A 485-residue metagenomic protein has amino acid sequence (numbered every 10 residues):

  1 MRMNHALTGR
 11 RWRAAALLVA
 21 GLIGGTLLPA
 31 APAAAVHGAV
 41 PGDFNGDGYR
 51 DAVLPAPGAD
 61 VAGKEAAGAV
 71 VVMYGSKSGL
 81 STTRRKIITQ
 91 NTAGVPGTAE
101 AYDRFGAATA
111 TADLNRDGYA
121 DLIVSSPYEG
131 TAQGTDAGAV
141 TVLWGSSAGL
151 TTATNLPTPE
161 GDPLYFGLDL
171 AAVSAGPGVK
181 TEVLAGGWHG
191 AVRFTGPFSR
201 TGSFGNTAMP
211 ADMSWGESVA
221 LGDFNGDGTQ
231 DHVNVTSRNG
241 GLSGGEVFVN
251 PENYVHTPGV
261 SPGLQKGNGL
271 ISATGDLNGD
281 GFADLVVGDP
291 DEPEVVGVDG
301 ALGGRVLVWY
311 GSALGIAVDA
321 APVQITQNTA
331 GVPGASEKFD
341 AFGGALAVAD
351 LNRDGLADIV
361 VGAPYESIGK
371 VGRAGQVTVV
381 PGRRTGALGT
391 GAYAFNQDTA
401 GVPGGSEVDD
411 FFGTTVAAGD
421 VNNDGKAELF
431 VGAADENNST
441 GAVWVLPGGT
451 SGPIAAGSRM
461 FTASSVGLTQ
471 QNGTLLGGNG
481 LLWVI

Functional and structural regions predicted by a protein language model:
R2-A6, R11-R13, L17, G21-H37 (+7 more regions): Blade-edge motifs of beta-propeller repeat domains
V36-R50, P55, G106-Y119, G167-G176 (+6 more regions): Beta-propeller blade termini
V40, A66, A101-F105, A110 (+13 more regions): Beta-rich catalytic cores
G46-P55, R116-S126, P177-G186, G226-V235 (+3 more regions): Acidic/hydrophobic-patterned starts of short beta strands in beta-sheet-rich repeat architectures
A52-L54, V70-M73, I88, F105 (+16 more regions): Hydrophobic strand positions within the blades of repeat-based beta-sheet folds
G58-G63, Y128-Q133, H189-V192, S237-L242 (+3 more regions): Short glycine/acidic-enriched loop and turn motifs that connect beta-strands
E65-A69, T82, D121, G134-A139 (+8 more regions): A detector of repeated loop/turn-to-beta-strand junctions in beta-rich toroidal repeat architectures
A101-N115, Y119-E129, G134-L143, L156 (+3 more regions): Mobile, glycine-rich extracellular loop/lid and propeptide segments that shape or gate substrate/ligand access
